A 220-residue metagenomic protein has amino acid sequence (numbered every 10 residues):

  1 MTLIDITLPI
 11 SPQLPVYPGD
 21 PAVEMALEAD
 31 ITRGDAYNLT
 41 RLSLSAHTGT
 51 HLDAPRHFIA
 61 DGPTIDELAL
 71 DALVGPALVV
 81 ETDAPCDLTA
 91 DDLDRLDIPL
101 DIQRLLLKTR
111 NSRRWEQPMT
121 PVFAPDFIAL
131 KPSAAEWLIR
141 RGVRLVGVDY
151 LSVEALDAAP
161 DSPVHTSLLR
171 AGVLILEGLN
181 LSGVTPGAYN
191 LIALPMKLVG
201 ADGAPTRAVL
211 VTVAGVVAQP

Functional and structural regions predicted by a protein language model:
M1-P220: Active-/binding-site microenvironments in catalytic and ligand-binding cores
